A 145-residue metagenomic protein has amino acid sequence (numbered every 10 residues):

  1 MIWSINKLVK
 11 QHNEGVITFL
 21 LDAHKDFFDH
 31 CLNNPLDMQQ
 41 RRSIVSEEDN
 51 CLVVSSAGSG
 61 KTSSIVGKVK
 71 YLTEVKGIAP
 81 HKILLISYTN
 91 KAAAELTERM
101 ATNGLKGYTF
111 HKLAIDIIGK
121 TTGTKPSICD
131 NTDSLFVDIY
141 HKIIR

Functional and structural regions predicted by a protein language model:
M1-C129: P-loop NTPase Walker
G123-R145: ATP-hydrolysis module of ASCE/P-loop NTPase motor domains, specifically the Walker B Asp-Glu catalytic pair
